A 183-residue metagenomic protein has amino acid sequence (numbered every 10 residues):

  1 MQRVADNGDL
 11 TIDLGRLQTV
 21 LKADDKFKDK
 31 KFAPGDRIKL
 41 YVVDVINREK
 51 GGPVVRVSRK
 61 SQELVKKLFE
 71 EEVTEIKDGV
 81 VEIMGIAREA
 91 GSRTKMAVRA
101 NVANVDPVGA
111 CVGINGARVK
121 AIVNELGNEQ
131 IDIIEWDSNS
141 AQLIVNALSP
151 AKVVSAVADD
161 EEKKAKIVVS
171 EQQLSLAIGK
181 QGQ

Functional and structural regions predicted by a protein language model:
M1-Q183: RNA-contacting regions in translation and RNA-metabolism proteins, encompassing KH/S1 modules where present
